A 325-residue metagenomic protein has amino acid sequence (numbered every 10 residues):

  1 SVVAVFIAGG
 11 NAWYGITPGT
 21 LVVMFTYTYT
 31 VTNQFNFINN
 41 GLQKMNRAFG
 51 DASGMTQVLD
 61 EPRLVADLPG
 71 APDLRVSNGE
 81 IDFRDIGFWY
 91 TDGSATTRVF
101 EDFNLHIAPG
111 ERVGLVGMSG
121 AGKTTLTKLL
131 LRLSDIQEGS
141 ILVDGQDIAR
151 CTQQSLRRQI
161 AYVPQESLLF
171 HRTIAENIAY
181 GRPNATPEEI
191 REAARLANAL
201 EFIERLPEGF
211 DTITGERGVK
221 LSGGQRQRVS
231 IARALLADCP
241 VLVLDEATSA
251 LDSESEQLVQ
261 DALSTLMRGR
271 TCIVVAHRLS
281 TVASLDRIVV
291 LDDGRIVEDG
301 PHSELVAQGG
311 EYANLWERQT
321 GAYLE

Functional and structural regions predicted by a protein language model:
S1-T28, I81: A hydrophobic transmembrane-helix motif
S1-V2, N40, K44-R47, R63-L64 (+1 more regions): An intracellular "coupling" helix at the cytosolic face of ABC transporter transmembrane type-1 domains
A4-V5, F35, A52, L200: Alpha-helical transmembrane segments of polytopic integral membrane proteins, especially the permease/helical cores
F25, T32, R157: Conserved catalytic core of two-component sensor histidine kinases
T30-V58: Cytosolic ends of transmembrane helices, especially the final helix of ABC transmembrane type-1 domains
Q57, L64, A179: Conserved E/DxxT/N motif and adjacent residues on the DHp alpha2 helix of HisKA-family sensor histidine kinases
L74-E325: ABC-type nucleotide-binding domain
